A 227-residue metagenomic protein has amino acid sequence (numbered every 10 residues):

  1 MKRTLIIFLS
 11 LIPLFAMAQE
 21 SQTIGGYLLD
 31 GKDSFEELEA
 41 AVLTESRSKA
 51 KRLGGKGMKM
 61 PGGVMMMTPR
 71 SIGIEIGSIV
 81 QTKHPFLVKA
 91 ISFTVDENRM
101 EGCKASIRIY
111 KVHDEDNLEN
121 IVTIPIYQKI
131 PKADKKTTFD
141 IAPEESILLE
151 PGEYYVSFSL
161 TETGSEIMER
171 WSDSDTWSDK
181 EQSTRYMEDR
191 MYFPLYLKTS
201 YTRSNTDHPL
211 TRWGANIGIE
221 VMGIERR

Functional and structural regions predicted by a protein language model:
M1-S21: Bacterial Sec-dependent N-terminal signal peptides
Q19-S46: N-terminal Sec signal peptide and the immediately downstream disordered periplasmic leader that contains the TonB box
E36-H113, S159-R227: Beta-sheet-rich sandwich/jelly-roll-like modules and their strand-loop junctions
N120-K132: Solvent-exposed serine/threonine-rich low-complexity stretches and specific carbohydrate-binding patches
K129-T138, D179-T184: Short, surface-exposed linear segments at secondary-structure transitions and domain or protein termini
K136-S146: Exposed aromatic-hydrophobic patches
E150-G152: A glycine-anchored, Pro-Gly-centered beta-turn/N-cap motif
Y154-F158: Short, aromatic- and glycine-rich surface loops/edge beta-strands on solvent-exposed regions
